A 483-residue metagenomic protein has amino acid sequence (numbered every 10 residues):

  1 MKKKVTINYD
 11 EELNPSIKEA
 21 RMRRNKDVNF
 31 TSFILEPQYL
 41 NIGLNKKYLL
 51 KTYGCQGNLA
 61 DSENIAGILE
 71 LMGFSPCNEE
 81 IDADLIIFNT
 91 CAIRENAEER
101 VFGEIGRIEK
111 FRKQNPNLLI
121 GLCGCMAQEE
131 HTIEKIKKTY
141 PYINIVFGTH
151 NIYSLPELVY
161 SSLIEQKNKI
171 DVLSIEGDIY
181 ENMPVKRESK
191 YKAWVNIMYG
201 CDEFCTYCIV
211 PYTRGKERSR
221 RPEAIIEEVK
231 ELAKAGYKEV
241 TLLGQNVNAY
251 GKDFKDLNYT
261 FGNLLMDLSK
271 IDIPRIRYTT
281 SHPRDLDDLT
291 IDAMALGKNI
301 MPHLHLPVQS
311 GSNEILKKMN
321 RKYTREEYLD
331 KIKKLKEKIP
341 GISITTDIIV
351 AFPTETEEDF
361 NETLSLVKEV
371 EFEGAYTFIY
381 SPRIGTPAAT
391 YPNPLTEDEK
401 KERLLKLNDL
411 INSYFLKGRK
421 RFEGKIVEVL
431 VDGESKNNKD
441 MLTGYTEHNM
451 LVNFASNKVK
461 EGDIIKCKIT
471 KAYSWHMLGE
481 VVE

Functional and structural regions predicted by a protein language model:
K2-Y250, L289, E326-E337, N361 (+4 more regions): Proteins enriched for Cys/Gly/acidic motifs involved in redox and nucleic-acid/cofactor modification
V5-I7, E12-P15, A20, I34-L35 (+1 more regions): Terminal RNA-binding accessory module
N117-L122, E129-H131, K234-E357, K368: Conserved SAM/AdoMet-binding glycine-rich loop
K137-I152, G262-I273, L296-M301, E362-G374: Structural recognition of alpha->loop->beta junctions
V185-R187, D292-L296, V308, R419-R421 (+2 more regions): Replace "in large, NTP-powered and nucleic-acid-processing enzymes" with "in large, NTP-powered factors and other
E188-Y191, C201-E203, I300, S310 (+5 more regions): Short flexible coil/turn linkers enriched for glycine and charged/polar residues that connect secondary-structure
C205, I225, L242, Y278 (+7 more regions): Conserved, mostly hydrophobic/aromatic
I300-P302, E314-L430, S435, L442 (+1 more regions): A structural motif corresponding to the C-terminal lobe/cap of the Radical SAM core domain
